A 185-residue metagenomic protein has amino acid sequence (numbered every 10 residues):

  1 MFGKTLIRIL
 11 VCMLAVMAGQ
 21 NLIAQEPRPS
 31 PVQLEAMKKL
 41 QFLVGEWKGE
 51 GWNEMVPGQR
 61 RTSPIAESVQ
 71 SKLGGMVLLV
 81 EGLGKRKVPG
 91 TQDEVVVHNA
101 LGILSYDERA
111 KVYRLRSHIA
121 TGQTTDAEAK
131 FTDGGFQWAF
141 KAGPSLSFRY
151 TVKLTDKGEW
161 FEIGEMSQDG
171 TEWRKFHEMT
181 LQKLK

Functional and structural regions predicted by a protein language model:
M1-T5: N-terminal secretory signal peptides that target proteins for export/translocation
R8-G19: Bacterial N-terminal signal peptides
A24-K185: Hydrophobic small-molecule pocket/channel-lining residues, especially in calycin-type beta-barrels
